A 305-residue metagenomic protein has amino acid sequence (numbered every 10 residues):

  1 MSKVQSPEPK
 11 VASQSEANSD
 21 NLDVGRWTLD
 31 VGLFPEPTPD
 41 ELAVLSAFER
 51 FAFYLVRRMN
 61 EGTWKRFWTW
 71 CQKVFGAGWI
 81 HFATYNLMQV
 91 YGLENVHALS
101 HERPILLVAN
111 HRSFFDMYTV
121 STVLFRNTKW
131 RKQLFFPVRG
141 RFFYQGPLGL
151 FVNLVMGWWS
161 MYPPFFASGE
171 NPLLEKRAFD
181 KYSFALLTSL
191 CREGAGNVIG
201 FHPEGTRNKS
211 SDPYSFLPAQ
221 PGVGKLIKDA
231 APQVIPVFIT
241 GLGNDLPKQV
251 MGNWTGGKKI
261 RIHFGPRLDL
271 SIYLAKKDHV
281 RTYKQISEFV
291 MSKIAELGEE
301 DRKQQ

Functional and structural regions predicted by a protein language model:
M1-P39, E299, K303: Short, basic, low-complexity termini and linkers enriched in Ser/Thr/Gly/Pro that act as targeting/leader peptides
D30-A47, V56, K176-Q305: Non-catalytic C-terminal accessory region of glycerolipid acyltransferases and related lyso-lipid remodeling enzymes
E36-Y91, T119, R126, R131-K132 (+1 more regions): A transmembrane-helix-recognition feature enriched in membrane-embedded lipid enzymes and envelope glyco-/phospholipid
F53, R58-M59, H101-K176: Catalytic core of membrane glycerolipid acyltransferases/transacylases, capturing the structured, soluble-facing
W79-H111: Helix-to-loop junction immediately C-terminal to a conserved catalytic motif
G92, N110, V138-R139, H202-E204: A secondary-structure boundary/capping signal
G92, T119, Y182-L186: Well-ordered alpha-helical segments embedded in enzymatic catalytic cores
V96-L99, N127, L190-G194: Hydrophobic helix-cap positions at the C-terminus of alpha-helices in RecA-like/P-loop ATPase nucleotide-binding cores
